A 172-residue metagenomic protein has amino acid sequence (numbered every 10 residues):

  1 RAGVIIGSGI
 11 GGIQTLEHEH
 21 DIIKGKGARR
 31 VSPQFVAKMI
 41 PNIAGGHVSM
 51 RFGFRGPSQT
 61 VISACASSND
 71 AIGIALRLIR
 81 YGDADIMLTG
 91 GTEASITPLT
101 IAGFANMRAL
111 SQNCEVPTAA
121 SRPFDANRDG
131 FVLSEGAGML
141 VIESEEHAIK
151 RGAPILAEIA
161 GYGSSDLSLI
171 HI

Functional and structural regions predicted by a protein language model:
R1-G3, S58-S63, A84-T92, P154-Y162: Beta-strand segments within the central parallel beta-sheet cores of soluble alpha/beta enzyme folds
S8, G12-I13, G46, I155-A160: Short coil-to-beta-strand
S8-G11, S63-S67, G91-I96, G161-D166: Acidic, glycine-rich active-site loops and adjacent beta-strand->loop/helix elements that engage anionic groups
G11-I74, D83, N106-V132: Conserved catalytic cysteine-centered active-site region of acyl-thioester-dependent Claisen-condensing enzymes
I13-T15, A94-S121, M139, G163-L169: Active-site-adjacent elements of ketosynthase-type condensing enzymes
I72-T100: Short glycine/serine-rich loop segments
E115-I170: Condensing-enzyme catalytic core mediating Claisen C-C bond formation in acyl metabolism
